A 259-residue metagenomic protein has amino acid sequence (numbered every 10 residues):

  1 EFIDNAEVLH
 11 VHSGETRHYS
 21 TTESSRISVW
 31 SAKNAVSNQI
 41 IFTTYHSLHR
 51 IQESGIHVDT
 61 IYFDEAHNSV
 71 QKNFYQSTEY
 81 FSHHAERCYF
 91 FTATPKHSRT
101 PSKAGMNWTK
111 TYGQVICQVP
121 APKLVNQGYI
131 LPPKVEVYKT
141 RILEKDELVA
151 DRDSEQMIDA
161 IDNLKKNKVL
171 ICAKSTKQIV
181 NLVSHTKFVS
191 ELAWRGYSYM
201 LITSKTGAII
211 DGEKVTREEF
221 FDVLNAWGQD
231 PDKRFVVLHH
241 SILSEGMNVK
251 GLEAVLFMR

Functional and structural regions predicted by a protein language model:
E1, V11, N167-S175, I202: Conserved RecA-like ASCE P-loop NTPase motor core of nucleic-acid helicases/translocases
E1-R26, S190-E191: Conserved helix-turn-beta segment of the N-terminal RecA-like "Helicase ATP-binding" lobe in SF1/SF2 helicases
H18-N34, G196-L243: Conserved helicase ATPase core of P-loop NTP-dependent helicases/translocases
S28-S77, H239-S241: Conserved RecA-like ASCE ATPase "motif II neighborhood" in helicase/translocase motors
I56-Y62, F235-H239, E245-R259: A short beta-strand element within the Helicase C-terminal
H67-I130: Post-DEXD/H (motif II) to motif III coupling segment of the RecA-like Helicase ATP-binding lobe
G113-V180, H185: Conserved interdomain linker/interface between the two RecA-like ATPase lobes of SF2 helicase motors
T176-T203: Conserved helicase motor "Helicase C" RecA-like lobe of SF1/SF2 P-loop NTPases
